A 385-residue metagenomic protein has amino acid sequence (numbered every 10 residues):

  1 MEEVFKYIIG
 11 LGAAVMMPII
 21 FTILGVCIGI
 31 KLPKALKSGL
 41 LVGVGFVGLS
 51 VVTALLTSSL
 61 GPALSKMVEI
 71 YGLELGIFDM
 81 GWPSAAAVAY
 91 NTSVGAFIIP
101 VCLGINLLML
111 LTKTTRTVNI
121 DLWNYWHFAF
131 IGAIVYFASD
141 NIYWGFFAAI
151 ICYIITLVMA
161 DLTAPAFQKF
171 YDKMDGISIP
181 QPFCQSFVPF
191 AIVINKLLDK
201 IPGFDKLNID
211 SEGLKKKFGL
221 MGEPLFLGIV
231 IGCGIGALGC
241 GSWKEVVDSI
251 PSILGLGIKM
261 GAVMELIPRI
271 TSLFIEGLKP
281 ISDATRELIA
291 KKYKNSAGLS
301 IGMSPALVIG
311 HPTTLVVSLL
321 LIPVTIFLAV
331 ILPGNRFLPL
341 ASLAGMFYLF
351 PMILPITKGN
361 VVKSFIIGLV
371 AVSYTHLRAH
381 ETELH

Functional and structural regions predicted by a protein language model:
E2-A89: N-terminal signal-anchor module of multipass membrane proteins
I9-M16, V88-I98, F337-S342: Structural signature of hydrophobic alpha-helical transmembrane segments
M17-V26, F46-A54, C102-M109, A129-V135 (+6 more regions): Hydrophobic core segments of alpha-helical transmembrane domains in multi-pass membrane transport and ion-translocation
I19-I20, L36, V68-W82, G277-Y348: Helix-loop-helix junctions within the multi-pass membrane cores of secondary transporters/permeases
I70-G76, Y171-N208, E276-M303: Juxtamembrane inter-helical linkers in multi-pass membrane proteins
G95-G203: Transmembrane-helix bundle segments that line or gate the permeation/cavity pathway in multi-pass membrane proteins
G239-V308: Transmembrane helical segments that form the transport core of multi-pass membrane transport proteins
T375-L384: Conserved small/polar residues in nucleotide/adenosyl-binding loops
